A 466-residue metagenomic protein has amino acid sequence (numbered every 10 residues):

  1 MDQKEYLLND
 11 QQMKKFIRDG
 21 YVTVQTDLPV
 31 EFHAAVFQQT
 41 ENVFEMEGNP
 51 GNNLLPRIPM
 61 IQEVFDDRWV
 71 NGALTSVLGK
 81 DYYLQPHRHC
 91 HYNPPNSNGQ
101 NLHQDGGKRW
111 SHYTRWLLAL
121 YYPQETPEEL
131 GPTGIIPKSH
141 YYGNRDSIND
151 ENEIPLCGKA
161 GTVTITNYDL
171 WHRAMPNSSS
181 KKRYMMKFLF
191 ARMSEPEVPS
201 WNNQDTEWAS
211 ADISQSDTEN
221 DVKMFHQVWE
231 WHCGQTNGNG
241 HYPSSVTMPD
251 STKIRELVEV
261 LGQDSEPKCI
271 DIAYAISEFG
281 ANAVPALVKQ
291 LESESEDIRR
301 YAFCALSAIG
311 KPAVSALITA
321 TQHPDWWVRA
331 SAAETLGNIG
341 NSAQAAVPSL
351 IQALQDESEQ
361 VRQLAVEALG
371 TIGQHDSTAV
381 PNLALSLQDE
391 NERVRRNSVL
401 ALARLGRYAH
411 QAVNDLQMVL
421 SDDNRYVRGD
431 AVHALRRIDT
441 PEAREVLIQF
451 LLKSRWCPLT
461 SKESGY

Functional and structural regions predicted by a protein language model:
M1-R109: Non-heme Fe(II)-dependent double-stranded beta-helix
T23, T164-I165, K187: Hydrophobic beta-strand signal
N98-C157: Catalytic core of non-heme Fe(II) oxygenases with the double-stranded beta-helix
C157-W171: Conserved metal-binding segment of the jelly-roll/cupin
M175-E259, C269-I270, G280: Non-heme Fe(II)/2-oxoglutarate
H226-P249, P267-N282, K289, D297-P312 (+8 more regions): Structural detector for internal amphipathic alpha-helices that build alpha-solenoid repeat scaffolds
E256-V258, A286-V288, A316-I318, S349-I351 (+3 more regions): Buried hydrophobic core positions in alpha-solenoid tandem helical repeats
D264-S265, E294-S295, P324-D325, E357-S358 (+3 more regions): Short inter-helical turns and helix N-cap capping residues of alpha-solenoid HEAT/ARM repeat scaffolds
